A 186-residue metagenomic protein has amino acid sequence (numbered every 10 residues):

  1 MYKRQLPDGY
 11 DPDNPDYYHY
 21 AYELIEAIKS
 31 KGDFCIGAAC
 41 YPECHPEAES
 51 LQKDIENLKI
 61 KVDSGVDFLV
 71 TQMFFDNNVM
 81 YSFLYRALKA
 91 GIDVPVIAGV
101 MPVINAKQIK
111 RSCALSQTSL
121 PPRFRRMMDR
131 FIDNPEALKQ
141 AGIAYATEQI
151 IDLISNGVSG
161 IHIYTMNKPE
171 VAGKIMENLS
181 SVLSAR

Functional and structural regions predicted by a protein language model:
M1-Y2: Short, small-residue-biased leader/transition segments that mark boundaries at the very start of proteins
L6-I28, A48-K53, M73-K89, K168-N178: Active-site-adjacent beta->alpha loops and helix N-cap segments on the catalytic face of soluble alpha/beta enzymes
P15-P42, Y85, K89-I143, E148 (+1 more regions): Active-site pocket-lining/capping segments in soluble small-molecule metabolic enzymes
D33, V66-D67, V158: A structural motif
E49-I60, G142-D152: Short, acidic/polar
K61, G65, A98, I161: Conserved, mostly hydrophobic/aromatic
F68-F74, G160-I163: Short catalytic-loop micro-motif centered on adjacent basic/acidic residues
